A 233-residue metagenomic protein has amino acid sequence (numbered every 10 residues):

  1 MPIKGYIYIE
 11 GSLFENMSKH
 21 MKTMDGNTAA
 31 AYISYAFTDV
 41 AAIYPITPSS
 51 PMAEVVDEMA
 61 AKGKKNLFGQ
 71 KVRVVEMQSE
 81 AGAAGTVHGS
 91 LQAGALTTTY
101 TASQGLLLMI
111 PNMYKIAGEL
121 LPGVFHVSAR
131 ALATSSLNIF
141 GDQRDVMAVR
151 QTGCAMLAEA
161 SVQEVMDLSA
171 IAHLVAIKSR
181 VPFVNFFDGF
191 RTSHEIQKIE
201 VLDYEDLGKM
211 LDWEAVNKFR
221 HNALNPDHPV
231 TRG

Functional and structural regions predicted by a protein language model:
P2-G5, G11-M17, I196-G208: Aromatic-enriched
I7-A148, G153, A170, G189-F190: Thiamine diphosphate
T28, D39-A42, L121, S179-F183 (+2 more regions): Structural beta-strand/beta-sheet cores of well-ordered domains, especially the beta-sheet scaffolds that support
I43-I46, R180, L224-D227: Selective for proline/serine-rich intrinsically disordered segments in cytosolic/nuclear regulatory regions
F68-V72, F183-G233: Conformationally flexible catalytic loops at phosphate/diphosphate-handling active centers
I139-G189, V201, W213-V216: Conserved thiamine diphosphate
